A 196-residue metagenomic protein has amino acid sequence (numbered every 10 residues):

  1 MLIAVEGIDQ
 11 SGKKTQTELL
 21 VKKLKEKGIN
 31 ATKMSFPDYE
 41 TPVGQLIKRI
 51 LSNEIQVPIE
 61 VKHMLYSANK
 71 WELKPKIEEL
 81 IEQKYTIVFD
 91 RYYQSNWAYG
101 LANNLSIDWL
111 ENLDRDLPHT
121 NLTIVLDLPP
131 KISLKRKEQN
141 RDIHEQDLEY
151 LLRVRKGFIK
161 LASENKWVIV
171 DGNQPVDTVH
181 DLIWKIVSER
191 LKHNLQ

Functional and structural regions predicted by a protein language model:
V5: Hydrophobic anchor at the beta1->P-loop junction of P-loop NTPases
I8: P-loop (Walker A) phosphate-binding loop of NTP-binding proteins
S11: ATP-binding Walker
K14: Walker A/P-loop
V21, K131-Q196: NTP-dependent small-molecule kinase module
I29-R115: ATP-dependent small-molecule kinase phosphotransfer cores that center on conserved nucleotide phosphate-binding segments
N96-K156: A glycine- and Lys/Arg-enriched "phosphate-lid" helix/loop adjacent to the NTP-binding pocket of small-molecule kinases
